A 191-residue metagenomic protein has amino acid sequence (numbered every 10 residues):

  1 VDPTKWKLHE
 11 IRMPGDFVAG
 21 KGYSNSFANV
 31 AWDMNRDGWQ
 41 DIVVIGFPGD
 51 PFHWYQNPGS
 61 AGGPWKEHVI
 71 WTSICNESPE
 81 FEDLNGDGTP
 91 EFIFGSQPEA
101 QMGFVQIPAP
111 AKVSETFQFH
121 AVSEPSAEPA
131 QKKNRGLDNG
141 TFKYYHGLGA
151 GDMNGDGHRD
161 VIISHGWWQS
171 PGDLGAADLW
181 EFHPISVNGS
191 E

Functional and structural regions predicted by a protein language model:
V1, D50-H53, A100-G103, W167-Q169: Structural signal for beta-propeller blades
V1-Y23, Y55-I74, Q106-F142, P171-S190: Blade-edge motifs of beta-propeller repeat domains
E10-D50: Mid-chain, structured segments of secreted extracytoplasmic proteins
N25-M34, E77-G86, R135-G136, Y145-M153 (+1 more regions): Beta-propeller blade termini
R36-G38, D87-G88, D156-G157: Conserved phosphate-binding and hydrolysis motifs of nucleotide-dependent enzymes
D41-G46, F92-G95, D156, V161-S164: Hydrophobic beta-strand segments that make up the repeating blades of beta-propeller and related beta-repeat
P48, P58, S96-P98, H165-W167: Residue-level signature of beta-propeller blades and closely related beta-rich strand-turn architectures in secreted
T141-G151, V161-S164: Loop-centered beta-sheet repeat module
